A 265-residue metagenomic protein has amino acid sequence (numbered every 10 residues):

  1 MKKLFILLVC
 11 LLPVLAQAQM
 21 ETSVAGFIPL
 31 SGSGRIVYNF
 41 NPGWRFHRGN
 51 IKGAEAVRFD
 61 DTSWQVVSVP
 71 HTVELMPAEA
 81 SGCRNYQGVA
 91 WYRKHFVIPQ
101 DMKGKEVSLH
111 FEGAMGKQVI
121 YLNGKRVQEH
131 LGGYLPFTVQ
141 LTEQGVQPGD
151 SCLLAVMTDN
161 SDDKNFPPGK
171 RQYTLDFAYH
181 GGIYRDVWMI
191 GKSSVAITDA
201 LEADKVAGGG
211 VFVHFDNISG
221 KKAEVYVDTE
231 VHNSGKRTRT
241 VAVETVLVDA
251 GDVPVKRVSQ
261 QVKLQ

Functional and structural regions predicted by a protein language model:
M1-T22: Bacterial Sec-dependent N-terminal signal peptides
Q19-G53: N-terminal pre-domain segments of enzymes
G26, L30-S31, N50, Q87-E202 (+4 more regions): Accessory beta-strand-rich segments of carbohydrate-active enzymes
G43-T72: Predominantly extracellular/luminal regions of secreted and cell-surface proteins, especially disulfide-bonded
V57-D60, T238-E244, K256-R257: Short flexible loop/turn segments that cap and initiate beta-strands
V195-D216: Low-complexity, acidic Ser/Thr/Pro/Gly-rich terminal tails and inter-domain linkers that flank the onset of structured
V213-V231: Contiguous beta-strand segments within globular domains
